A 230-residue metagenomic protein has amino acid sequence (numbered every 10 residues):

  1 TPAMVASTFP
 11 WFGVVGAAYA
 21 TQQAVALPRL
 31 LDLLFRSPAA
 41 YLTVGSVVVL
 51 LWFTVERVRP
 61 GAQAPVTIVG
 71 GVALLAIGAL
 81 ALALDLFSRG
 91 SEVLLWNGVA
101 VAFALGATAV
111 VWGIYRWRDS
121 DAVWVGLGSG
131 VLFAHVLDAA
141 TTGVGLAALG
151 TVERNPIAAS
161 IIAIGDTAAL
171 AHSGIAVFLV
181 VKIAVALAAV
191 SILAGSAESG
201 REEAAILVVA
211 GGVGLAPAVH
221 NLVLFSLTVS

Functional and structural regions predicted by a protein language model:
T1-S230: Charge-biased, low-complexity intrinsically disordered regions
